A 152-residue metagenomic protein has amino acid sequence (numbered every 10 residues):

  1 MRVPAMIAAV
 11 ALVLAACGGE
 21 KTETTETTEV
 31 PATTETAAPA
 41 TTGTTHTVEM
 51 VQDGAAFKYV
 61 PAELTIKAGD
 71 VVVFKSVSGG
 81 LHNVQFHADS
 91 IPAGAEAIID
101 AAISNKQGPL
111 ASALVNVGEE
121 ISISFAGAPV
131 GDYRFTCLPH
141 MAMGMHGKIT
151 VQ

Functional and structural regions predicted by a protein language model:
M1-I7: Bacterial N-terminal signal peptides that target proteins for export
V10: Winged-helix/helix-turn-helix nucleic-acid-interaction surface
V13-A16: C-terminal motif of bacterial Sec signal peptides marking the signal peptidase cleavage site
G18-Q152: Extracytoplasmic copper-binding redox domains, predominantly the cupredoxin/blue-copper superfamily
